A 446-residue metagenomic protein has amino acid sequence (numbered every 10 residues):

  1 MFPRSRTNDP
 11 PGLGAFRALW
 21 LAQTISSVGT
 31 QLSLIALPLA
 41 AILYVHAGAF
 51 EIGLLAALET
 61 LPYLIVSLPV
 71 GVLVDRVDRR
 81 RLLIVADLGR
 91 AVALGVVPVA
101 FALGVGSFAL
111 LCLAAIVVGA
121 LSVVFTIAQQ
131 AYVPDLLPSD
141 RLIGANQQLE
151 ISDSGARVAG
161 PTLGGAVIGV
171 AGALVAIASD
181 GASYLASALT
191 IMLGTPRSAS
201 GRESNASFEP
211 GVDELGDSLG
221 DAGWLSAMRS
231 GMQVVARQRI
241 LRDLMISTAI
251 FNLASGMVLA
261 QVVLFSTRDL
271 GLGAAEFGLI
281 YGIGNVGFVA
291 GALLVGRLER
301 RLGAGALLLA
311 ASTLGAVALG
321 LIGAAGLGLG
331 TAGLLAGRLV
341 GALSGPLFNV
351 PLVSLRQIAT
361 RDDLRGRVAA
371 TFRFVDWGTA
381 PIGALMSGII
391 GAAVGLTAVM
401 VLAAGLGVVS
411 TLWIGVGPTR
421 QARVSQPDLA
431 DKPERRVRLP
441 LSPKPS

Functional and structural regions predicted by a protein language model:
M1-P445: Alpha-helical transmembrane-bundle signature of multi-pass membrane transport and export proteins
